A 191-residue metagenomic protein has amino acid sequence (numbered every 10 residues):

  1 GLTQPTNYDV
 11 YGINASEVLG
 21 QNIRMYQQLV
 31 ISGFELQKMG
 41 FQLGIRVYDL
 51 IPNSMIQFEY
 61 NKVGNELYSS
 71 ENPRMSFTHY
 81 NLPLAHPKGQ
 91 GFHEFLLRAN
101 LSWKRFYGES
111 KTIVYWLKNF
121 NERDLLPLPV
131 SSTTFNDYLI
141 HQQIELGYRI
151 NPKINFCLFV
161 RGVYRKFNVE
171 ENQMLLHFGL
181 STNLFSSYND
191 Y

Functional and structural regions predicted by a protein language model:
G1-Y191: Exposed, low-structure sequence patches enriched in small/polar residues
